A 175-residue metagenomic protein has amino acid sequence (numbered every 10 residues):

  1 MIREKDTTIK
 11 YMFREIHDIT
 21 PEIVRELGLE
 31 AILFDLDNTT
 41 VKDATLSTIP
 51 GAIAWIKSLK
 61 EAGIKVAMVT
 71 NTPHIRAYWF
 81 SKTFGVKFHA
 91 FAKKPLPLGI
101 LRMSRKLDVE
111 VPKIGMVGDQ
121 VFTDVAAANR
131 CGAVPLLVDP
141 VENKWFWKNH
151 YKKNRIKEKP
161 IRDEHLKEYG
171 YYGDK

Functional and structural regions predicted by a protein language model:
M1-F34, V41, T45-L46, P50-K65 (+1 more regions): Asp-based, Mg2+/Mn2+-dependent phosphohydrolase catalytic module
